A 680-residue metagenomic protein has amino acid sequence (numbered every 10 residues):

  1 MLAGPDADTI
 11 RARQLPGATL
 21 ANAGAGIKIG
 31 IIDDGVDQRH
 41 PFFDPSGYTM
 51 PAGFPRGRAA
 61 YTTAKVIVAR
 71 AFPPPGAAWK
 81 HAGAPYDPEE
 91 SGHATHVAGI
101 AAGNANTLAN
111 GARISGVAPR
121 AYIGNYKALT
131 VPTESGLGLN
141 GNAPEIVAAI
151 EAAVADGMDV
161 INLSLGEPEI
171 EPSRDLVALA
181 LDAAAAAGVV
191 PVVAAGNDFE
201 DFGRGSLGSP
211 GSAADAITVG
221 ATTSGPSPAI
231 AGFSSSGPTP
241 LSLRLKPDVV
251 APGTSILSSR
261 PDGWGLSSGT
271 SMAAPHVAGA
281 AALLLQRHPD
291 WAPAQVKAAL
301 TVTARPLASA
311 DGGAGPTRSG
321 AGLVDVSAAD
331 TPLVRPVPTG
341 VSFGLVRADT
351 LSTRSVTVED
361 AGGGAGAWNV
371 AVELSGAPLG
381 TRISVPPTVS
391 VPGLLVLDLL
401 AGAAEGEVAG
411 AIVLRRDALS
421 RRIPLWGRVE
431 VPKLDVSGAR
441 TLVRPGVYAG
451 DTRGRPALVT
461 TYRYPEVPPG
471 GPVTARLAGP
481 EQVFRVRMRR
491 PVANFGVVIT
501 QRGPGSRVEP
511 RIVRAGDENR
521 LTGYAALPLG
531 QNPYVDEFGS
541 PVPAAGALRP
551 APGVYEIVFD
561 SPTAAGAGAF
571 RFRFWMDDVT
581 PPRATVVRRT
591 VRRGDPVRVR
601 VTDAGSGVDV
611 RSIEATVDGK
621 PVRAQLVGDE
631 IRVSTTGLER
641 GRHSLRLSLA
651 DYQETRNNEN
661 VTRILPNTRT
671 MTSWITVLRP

Functional and structural regions predicted by a protein language model:
A18-N142, D156-D159, A186-G188, S212-A216 (+2 more regions): Subtilisin-like serine protease catalytic core
A23-A25, N125-D215, P226, T239-R244 (+1 more regions): Substrate-binding/access-modulating region of protease and related hydrolase catalytic domains
A59-A77, G208-A282: Extracellular S/T/G-rich loop segment that most often corresponds to the catalytic His/Ser-adjacent loop
A98-A102, A128-L129, D159, V250-G313 (+3 more regions): Hydrolase catalytic cores
V249, Q286-G363, R422-Y448: C-terminal subdomain of the subtilisin-like protease fold in secreted/lumenal serine endopeptidases
S309-D311, S327-G340, G362-D398, G505-P510: Surface-exposed binding patches on compact interaction domains or structured appendages
A403, R507-F574: Noncatalytic accessory or regulatory domains flanking protease catalytic cores in secreted, cell-surface, and selected
P468-Q531: Acidic, Ser/Thr/Pro-rich low-complexity intrinsically disordered segments
